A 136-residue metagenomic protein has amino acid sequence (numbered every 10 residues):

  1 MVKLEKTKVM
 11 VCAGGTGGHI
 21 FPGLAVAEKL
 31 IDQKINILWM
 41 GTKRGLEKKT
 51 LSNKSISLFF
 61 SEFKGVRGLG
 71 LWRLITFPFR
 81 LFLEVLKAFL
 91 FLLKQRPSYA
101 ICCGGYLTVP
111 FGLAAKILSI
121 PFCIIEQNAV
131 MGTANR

Functional and structural regions predicted by a protein language model:
K6-G14, I31-R80: Conserved nucleotide-sugar phosphate-binding/catalytic loop shared by glycosyltransferases and other
K8, N36, S98-Y99, P121: Structural signature of beta-strand start/N-cap positions in the alpha/beta core of ABC transporter nucleotide-binding
G15-G17, F21, G105-L107, A129-T133: Residue-level detector of alpha-helix initiation sites
H19-L30: Short amphipathic alpha-helix
N36, S57, L118-R136: Active-site-proximal region of nucleotide-activated glycan assembly enzymes, centered on histidine/acidic-rich loops
R44-K49, P97-L118: An aromatic- and histidine-rich active-site surface loop
G70-Y99, I117: An amphipathic, basic-hydrophobic alpha-helix
A88, L92, C103-L107, Q127-N128: Glycine/small-residue-rich loop that forms an oxyanion/phosphate-binding "nest" at active or ligand-binding sites
